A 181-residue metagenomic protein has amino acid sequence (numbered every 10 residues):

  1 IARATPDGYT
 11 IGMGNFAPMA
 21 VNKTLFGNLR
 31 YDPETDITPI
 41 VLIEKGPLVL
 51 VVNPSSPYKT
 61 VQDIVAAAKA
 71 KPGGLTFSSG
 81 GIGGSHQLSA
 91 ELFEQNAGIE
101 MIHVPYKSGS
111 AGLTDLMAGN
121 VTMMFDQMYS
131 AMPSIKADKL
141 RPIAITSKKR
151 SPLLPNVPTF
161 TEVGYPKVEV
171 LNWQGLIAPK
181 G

Functional and structural regions predicted by a protein language model:
I1-A2, L25, A90, L116-M117 (+1 more regions): Hydrophobic residues within well-ordered alpha-helices
R3-Y9, T24-A111, F160-E162, V170-G181: Hinge/capping helix and adjacent helix->loop/strand transition within the periplasmic-binding protein
G8-G14, T122-D126, P142-A144: Paired acidic/hydrophobic, glycine-rich loop segments that form the ligand-binding mouth/hinge of periplasmic-binding
Y9, P72-G73, L116, V121 (+1 more regions): Short, high-confidence coil segments that cap the C-terminus of an alpha-helix and link into the following beta-strand
G14, G80, P105-K107, Q127-M128 (+1 more regions): Active-site-proximal beta-strand/loop segments in catalytic clefts of secreted hydrolases
N15-F16, P54, Q127-Y129, S147-K148 (+1 more regions): Short secondary-structure boundary segments
K45, A131-G181: C-terminal lobe and pocket-closing loops of periplasmic/extracytoplasmic Venus-flytrap solute-binding proteins
G112-L113, A131: Short, hydrophobic alpha-helical packing/hinge segments within bilobed ligand-binding/sensory domains
